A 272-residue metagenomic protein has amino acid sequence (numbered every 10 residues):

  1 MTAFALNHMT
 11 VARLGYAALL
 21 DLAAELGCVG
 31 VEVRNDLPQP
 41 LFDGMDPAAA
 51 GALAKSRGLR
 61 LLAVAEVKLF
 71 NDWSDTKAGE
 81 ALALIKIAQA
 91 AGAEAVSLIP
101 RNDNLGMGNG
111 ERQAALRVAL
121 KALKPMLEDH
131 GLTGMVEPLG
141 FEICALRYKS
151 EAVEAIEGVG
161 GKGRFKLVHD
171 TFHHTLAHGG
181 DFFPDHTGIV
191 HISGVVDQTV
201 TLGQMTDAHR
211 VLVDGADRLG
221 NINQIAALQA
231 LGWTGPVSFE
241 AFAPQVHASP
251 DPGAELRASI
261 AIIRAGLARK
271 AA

Functional and structural regions predicted by a protein language model:
M1-A5, R13, A17-G27, K55-G58 (+4 more regions): Histidine-acidic metal/acid-base catalytic patches
N7, P38, L69-D72, E111 (+3 more regions): Conserved short-loop catalytic and cofactor-binding motifs
V29, V33-V118, H173, Q229 (+2 more regions): Structural motif corresponding to the early beta-alpha repeats
L61-A65, T133, G203: Short, basic/glycine-rich phosphate-binding loops at helix/coil junctions that contact nucleotide phosphates
R101, P138-L139, E240-F242: Short, well-ordered beta-to-alpha junction loops that form the rim of enzyme active sites and present histidine/acidic
A119-P125: Histidine/acidic residue-rich metal-binding segments in metalloenzymes
T133-C144, V168-F172: Aromatic-lined carbohydrate-recognition surfaces of secreted/lumenal glycan-active proteins
